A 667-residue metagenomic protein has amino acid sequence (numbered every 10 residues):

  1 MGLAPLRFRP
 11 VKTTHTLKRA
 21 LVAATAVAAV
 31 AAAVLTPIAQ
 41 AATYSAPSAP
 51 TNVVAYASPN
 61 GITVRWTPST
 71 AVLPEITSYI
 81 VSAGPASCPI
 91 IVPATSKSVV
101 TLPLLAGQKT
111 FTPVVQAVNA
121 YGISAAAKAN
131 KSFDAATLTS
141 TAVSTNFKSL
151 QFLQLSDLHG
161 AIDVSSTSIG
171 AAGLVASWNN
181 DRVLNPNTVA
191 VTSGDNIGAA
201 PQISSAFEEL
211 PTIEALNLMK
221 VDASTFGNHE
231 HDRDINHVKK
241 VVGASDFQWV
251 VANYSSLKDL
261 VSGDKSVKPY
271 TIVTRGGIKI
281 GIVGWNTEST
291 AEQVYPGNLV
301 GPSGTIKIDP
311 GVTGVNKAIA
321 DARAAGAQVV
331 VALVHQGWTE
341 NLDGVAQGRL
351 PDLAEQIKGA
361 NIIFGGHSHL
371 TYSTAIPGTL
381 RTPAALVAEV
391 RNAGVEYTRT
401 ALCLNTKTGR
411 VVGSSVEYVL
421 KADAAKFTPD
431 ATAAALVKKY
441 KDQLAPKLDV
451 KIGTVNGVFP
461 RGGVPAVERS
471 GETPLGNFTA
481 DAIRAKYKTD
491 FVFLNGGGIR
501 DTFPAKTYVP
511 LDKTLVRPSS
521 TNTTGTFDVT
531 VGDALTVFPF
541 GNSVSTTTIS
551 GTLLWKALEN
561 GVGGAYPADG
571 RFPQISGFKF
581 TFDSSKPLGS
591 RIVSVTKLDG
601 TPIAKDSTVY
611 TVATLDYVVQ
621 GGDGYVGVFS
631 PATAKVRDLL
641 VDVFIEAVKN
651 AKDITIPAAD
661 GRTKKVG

Functional and structural regions predicted by a protein language model:
G2-A41: Secretory targeting and sorting signals
A42-E75, Y121-S140: Pro/Thr/Ser/Gly-rich low-complexity, intrinsically disordered linker/stalk tracts
V54-T63, A94-V100, K109: Ser/Thr- and Asn-enriched, surface-exposed coil loops between beta-strands
P68-T70, A83, A117, L404: Hydrophobic beta-strand positions in extracellular immunoglobulin-like domains
S78-G107: Recognizes extended acidic, P/S/T-rich segments that occur within or adjacent to Ig-like beta-sandwich modules
L102-A125: Beta-strand-rich modules
L138-K426, S470, L475-A482, T548 (+2 more regions): Acidic, metal/ion-coordinating pockets
N146-Q151, G160-D163, V175, V183 (+3 more regions): Catalytic centers of hydrolytic enzymes
